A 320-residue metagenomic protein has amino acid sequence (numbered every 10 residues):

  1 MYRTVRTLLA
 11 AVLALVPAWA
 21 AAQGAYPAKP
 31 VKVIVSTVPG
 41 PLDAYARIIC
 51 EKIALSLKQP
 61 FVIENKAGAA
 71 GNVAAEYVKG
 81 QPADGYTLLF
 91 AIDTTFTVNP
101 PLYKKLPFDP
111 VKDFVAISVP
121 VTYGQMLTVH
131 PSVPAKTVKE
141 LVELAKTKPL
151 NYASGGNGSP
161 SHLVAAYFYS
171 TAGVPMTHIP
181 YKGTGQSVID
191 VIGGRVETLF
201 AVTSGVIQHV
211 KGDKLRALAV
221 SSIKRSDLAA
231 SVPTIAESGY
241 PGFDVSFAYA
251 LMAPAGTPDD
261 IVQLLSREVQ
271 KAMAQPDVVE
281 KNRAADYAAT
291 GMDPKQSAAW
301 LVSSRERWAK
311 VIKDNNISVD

Functional and structural regions predicted by a protein language model:
M1-L9: Bacterial N-terminal signal peptides that target proteins for export
L15-A22: N-terminal signal peptide c-region/cleavage motif recognized by signal peptidases
A22-K112, K148-N151, N157, S161 (+4 more regions): N-terminal (or domain-start) structured segment
A28-P30, S170, D259-D320: An extracytoplasmic/periplasmic, membrane-proximal ligand-sensing/linker region
V38-G40, D93-T94, T122, H130-A135 (+5 more regions): Short coil/turn segments
I53, G80-Y86, P101-Q186, I235 (+1 more regions): Hinge/capping helix and adjacent helix->loop/strand transition within the periplasmic-binding protein
T95-K105, Y167-T171, T198-V232: A ligand-binding cleft/hinge motif common to bilobed small-molecule-binding domains
T122, V206-A274, S303-E306: C-terminal lobe and pocket-closing loops of periplasmic/extracytoplasmic Venus-flytrap solute-binding proteins
